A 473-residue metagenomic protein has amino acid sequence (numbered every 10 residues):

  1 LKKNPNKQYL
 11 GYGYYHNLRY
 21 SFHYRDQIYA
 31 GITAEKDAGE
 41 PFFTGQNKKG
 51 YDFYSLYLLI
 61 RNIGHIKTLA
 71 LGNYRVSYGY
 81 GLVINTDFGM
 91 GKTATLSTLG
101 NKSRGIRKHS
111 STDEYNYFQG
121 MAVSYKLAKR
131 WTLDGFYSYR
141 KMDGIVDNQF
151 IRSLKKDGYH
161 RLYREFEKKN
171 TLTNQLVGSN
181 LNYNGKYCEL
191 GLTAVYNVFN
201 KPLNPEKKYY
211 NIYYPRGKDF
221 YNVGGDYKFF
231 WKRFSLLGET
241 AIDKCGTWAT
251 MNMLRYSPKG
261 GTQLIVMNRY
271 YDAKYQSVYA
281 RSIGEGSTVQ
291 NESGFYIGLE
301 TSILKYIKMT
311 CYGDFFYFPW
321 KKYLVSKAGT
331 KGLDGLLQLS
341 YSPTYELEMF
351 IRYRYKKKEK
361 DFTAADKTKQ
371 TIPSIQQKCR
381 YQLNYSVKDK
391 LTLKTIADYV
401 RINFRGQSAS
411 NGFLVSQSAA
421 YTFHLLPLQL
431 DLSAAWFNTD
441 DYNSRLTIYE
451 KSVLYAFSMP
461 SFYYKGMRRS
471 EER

Functional and structural regions predicted by a protein language model:
L1-K3, K129: N-terminal periplasmic/intermembrane-space "pro-region" immediately following the signal or transit peptide
K3-L18, F22-A30, A34-E40, Q46-Y54 (+3 more regions): Outer-membrane beta-barrel translocator/receptor signature
P5-Y15, L172-P205, I212-R473: Exposed, low-structure sequence patches enriched in small/polar residues
E35-F53, R107-E114, E167-N170, A241-D243 (+1 more regions): Outer-membrane beta-barrel proteins
K48-I106, S110-D143, P258-S277, L426-Y442: Outer membrane beta-barrel
G79, G89-G91, G105, F118 (+8 more regions): Long C-terminal interaction/binding lobes of large macromolecular proteins
M90-N101, D147-Y163, K451-A456: Surface-exposed loop/turn segments flanking beta-strands in extracellular/periplasmic regions
Q119, L127, Y137-N204: Hydrophobic, small-residue-rich alpha-helical packing segments that form membrane-like cores
